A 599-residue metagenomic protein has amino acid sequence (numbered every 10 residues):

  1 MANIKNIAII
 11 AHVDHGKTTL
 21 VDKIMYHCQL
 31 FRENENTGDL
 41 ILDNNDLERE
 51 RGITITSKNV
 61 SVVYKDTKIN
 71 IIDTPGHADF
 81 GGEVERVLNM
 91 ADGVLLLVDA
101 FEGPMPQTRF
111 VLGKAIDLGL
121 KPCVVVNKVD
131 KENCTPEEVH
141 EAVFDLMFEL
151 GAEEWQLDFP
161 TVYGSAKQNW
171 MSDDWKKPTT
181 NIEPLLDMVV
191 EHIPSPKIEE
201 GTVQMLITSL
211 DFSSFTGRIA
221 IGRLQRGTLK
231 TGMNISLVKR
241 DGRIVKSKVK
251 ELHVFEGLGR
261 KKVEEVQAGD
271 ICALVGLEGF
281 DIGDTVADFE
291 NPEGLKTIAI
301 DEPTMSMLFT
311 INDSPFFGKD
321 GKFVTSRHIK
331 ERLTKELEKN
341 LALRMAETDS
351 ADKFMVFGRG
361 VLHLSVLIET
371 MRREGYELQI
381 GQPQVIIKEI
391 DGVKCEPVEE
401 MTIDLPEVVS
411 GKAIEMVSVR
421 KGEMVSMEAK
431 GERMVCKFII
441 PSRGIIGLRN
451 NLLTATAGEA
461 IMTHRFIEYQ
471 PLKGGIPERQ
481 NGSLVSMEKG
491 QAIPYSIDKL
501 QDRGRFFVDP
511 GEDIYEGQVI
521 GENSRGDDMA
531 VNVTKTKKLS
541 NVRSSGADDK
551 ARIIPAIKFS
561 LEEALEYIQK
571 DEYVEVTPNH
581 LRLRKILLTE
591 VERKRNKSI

Functional and structural regions predicted by a protein language model:
M1-V98, E102-P104, E138, A142 (+1 more regions): P-loop NTPase switch module centered on the Walker A-proximal segment
I4, S57, T202, I219 (+2 more regions): Short coil/loop residues immediately preceding or within conserved phosphate-binding loops of NTP-utilizing enzyme
A8-I9, V125-N133, Q168-W170, D174-K177 (+4 more regions): Conserved short loop/turn motifs at secondary-structure junctions
G103-G119, H140-V143: Amphipathic helical hotspot of TIR/SEFIR-family domains
K121, K131-E191: Canonical P-loop GTPase G-domain recognition
H140, D158-P160, P184-E191, A220-I599: Accessory interaction regions appended to the cores of large information-processing enzymes
P194-S195, L206-S214, D391: Short boundary/loop segments of OB/S1/cold-shock single-stranded nucleic-acid-binding domains
I198-E199: Charged catalytic and DNA/RNA-contacting regions of genome-maintenance and nucleic-acid-processing enzymes
